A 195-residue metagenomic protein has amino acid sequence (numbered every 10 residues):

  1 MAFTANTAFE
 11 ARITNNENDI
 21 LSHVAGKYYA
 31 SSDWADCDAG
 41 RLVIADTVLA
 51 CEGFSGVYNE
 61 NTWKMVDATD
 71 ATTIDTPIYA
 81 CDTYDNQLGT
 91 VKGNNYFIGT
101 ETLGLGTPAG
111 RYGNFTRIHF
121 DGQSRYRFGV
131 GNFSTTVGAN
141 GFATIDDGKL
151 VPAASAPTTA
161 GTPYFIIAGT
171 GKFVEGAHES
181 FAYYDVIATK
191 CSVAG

Functional and structural regions predicted by a protein language model:
M1-G195: Surface-exposed, low-hydrophobicity beta-strand/loop segments enriched in small/polar/acidic residues
